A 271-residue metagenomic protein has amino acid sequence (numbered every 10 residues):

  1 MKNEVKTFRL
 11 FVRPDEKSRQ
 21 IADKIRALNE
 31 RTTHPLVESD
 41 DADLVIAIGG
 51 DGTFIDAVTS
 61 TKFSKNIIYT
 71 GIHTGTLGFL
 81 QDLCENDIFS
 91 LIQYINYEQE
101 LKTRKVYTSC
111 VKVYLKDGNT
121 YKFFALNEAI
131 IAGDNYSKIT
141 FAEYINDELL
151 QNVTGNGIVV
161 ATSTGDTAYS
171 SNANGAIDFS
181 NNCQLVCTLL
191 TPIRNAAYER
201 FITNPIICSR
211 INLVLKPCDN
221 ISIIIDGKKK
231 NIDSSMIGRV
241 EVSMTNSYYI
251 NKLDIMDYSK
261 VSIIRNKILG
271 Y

Functional and structural regions predicted by a protein language model:
M1-I48, T53-K65, C84-R104, V113-F123: ATP/NTP phosphate-donor binding region
K2-N3, V37-D40, K62-F63, L101-K105 (+9 more regions): Solvent-exposed alpha-helices and their adjacent loops that cap or buttress functional pockets in soluble metabolic
G50-T53, G75, T164-T167: Short glycine-rich anion-binding loops that position phosphate/pyrophosphate groups of nucleotides and phosphorylated
K65-Q81: Short, acidic/small-residue loops that bind anionic groups at enzyme active sites
L77-N156: Catalytic core of DAGKc-family lipid kinases
K105-S109, A125-N127, S137-I139, N156-I158 (+4 more regions): A generic structural signal for short beta-strands and their flanking turns/coil linkers
F123, I131, I145, L149-L150 (+1 more regions): ATP/nucleoside-binding phosphotransfer catalytic cores, i.e., glycine-rich phosphate-binding loops
G155-A197: Gly/Ser/Thr-rich active-site loops/lids in small-molecule metabolic enzymes that frequently grip phosphoryl groups
